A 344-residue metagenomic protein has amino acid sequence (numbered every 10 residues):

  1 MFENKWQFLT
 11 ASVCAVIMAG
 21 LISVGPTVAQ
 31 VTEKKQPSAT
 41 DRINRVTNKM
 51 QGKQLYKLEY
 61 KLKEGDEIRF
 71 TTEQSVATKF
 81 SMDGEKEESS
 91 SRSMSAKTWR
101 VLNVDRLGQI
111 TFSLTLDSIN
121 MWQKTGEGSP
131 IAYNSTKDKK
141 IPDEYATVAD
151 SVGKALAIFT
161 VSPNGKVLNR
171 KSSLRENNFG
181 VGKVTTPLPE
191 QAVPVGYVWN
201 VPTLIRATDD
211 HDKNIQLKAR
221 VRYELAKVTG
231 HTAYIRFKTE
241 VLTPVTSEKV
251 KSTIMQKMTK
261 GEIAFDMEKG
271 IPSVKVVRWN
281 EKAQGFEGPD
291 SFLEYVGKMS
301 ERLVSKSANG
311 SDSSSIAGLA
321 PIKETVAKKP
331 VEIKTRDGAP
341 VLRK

Functional and structural regions predicted by a protein language model:
F2-C14: Bacterial N-terminal signal peptides that target proteins for export
E3, P142, S173-R175, G180: Alpha-helix initiation/capping motif
A11-S23: Bacterial N-terminal signal peptides
I22-K34: Signal peptide processing junction and immediate N-terminal pro/mature segment of secreted/exported proteins
V31-K137, D143, F179, T186-E190 (+2 more regions): Acidic, serine/threonine-rich low-complexity disordered tracts
E144-S173: Hydrophobic alpha-helical segments and helix pairs
